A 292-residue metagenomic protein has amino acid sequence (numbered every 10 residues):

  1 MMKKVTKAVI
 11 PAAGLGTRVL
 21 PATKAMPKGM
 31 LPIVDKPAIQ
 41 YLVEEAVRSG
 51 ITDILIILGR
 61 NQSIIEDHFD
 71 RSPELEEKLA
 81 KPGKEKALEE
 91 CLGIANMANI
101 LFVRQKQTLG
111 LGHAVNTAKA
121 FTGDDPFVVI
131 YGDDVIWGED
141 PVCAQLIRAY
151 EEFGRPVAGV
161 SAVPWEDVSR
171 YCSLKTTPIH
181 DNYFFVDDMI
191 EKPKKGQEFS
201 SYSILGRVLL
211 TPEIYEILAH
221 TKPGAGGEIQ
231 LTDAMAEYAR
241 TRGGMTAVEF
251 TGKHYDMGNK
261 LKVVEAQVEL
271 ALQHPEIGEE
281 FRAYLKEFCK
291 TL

Functional and structural regions predicted by a protein language model:
M2-A80, K84, P141-V142: N-terminal glycine-rich phosphate-binding loop and ensuing alpha1 helix
K7, T52-I54, N99, P126 (+3 more regions): Residues at the starts of beta-strands that form the adenosine-phosphate
G14, R60, D134, P212-E213 (+1 more regions): Alpha-helix/helix-capping structural signal
A38-Y41, H113-T117, A234: Well-ordered alpha-helical segments embedded in enzymatic catalytic cores
I39, I65, A118, D133 (+3 more regions): Residue-level signal for inorganic ion chemistry
L75-E77, E85-T176, L218-A219: Conserved beta-loop-beta/alpha segment of the NTase-like Rossmann-fold superfamily that binds/positions NTPs
V128, I147-E151, P178-H254, K260-A283: Catalytic-core segments of class I nucleotidyltransferases/pyrophosphorylases that form NMP-activated intermediates
